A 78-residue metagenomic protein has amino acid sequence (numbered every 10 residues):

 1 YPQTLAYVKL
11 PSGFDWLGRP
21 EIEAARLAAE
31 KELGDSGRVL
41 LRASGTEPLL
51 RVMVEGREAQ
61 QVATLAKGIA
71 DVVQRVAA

Functional and structural regions predicted by a protein language model:
Y1-A78: Phosphate-binding and adjacent anionic-ligand microenvironments
